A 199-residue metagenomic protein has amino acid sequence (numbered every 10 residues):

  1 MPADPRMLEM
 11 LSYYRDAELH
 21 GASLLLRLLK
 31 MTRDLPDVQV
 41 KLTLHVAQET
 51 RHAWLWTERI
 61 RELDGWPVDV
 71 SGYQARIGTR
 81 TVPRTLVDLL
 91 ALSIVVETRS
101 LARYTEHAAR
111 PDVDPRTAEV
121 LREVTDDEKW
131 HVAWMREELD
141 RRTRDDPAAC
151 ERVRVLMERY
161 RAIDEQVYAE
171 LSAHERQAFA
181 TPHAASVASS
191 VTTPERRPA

Functional and structural regions predicted by a protein language model:
M1-A199: Non-heme di-metal
